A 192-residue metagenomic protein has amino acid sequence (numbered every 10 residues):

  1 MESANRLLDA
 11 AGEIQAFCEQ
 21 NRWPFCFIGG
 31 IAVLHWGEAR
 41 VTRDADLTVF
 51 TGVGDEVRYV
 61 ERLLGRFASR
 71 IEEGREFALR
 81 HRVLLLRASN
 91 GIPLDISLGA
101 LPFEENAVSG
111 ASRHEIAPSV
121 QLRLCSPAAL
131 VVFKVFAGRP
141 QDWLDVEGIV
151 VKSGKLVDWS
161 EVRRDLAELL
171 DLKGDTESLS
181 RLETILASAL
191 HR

Functional and structural regions predicted by a protein language model:
M1-R192: Compositionally biased terminal segments of proteins
